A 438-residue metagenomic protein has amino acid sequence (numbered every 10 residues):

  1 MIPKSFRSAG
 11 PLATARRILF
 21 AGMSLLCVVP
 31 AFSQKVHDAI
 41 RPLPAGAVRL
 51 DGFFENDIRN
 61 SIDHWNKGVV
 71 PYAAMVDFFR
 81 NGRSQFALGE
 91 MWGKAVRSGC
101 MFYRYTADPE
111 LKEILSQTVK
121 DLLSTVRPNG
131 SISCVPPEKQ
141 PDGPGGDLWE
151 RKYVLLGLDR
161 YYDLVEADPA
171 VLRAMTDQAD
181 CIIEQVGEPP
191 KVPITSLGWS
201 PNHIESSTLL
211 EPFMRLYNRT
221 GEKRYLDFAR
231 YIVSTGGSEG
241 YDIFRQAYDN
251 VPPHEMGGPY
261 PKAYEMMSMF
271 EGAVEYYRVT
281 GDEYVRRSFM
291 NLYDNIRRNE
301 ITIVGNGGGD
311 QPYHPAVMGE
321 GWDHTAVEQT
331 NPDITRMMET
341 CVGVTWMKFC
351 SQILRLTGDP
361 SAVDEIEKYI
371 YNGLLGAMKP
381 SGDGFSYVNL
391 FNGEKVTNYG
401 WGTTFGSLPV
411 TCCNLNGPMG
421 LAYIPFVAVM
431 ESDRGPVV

Functional and structural regions predicted by a protein language model:
I2-L19: Bacterial N-terminal signal peptides that target proteins for export
R17-V28: Bacterial N-terminal signal peptides
V29-S33: Sec/Tat signal peptide C-region and signal peptidase I cleavage site
Q34-V438: Glycan-recognition and catalytic cores of secretory/periplasmic carbohydrate-active enzymes
